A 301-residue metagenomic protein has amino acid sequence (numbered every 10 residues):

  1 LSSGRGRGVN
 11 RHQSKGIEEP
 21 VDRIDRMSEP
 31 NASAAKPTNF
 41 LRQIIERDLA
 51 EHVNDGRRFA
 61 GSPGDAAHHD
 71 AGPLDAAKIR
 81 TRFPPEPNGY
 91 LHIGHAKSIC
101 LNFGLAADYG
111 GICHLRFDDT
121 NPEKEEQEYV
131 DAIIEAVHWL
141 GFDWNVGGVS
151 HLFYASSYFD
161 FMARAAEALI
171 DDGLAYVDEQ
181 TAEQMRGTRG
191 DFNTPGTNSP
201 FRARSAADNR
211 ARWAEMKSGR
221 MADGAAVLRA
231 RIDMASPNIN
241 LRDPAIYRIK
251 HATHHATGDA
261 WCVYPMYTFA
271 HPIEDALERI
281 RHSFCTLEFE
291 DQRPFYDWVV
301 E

Functional and structural regions predicted by a protein language model:
L1-S2, N10: Ser/Thr/Pro/Gly-rich low-complexity, intrinsically disordered segments
G6-R7, E18: Low-complexity, intrinsically disordered segments with a bias for serine/threonine
N10-H12, D22-D25: Intrinsic-disorder-associated, low-complexity terminal segments enriched in Asp/Asn/His/Tyr and depleted of Lys/Arg
R11-G16, A32: N-terminal cationic leader/targeting segments used for protein routing and processing
K36-I45, V53-D131, T253-T286: N-terminal catalytic cores of NTP/NDP-binding nucleotidyl/phosphoryl-transfer enzymes
E51, G104-I112, A136-G147, D172 (+2 more regions): Secondary-structure transition/capping motifs at alpha-helix termini and the adjoining loop/turn into the next element
L115, N121, Q127, Y154 (+1 more regions): Active-site cores that bind ATP or allylic diphosphates and position pyrophosphate for catalysis
Y129-S156, A168: A glycine-rich helix N-cap at a beta->alpha junction
